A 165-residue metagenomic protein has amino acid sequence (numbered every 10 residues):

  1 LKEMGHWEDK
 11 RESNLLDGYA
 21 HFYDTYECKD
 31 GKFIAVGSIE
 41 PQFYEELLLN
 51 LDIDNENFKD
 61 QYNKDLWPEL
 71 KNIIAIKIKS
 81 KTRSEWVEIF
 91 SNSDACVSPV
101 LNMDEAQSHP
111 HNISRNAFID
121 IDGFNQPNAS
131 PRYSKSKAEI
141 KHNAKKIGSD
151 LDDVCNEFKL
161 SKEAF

Functional and structural regions predicted by a protein language model:
L1-H6: Conserved anion/nucleotide-ligand pocket segment
K10-G18, D24-T25, I121-F124, N143-I147: Short Gly/Pro-enriched turn/cap motifs at secondary-structure boundaries
F22-S93, V97: Aromatic-enriched alpha-helical interface/lid elements that frame and gate functional surfaces
L48, K79, S91, Q107-S108 (+2 more regions): Alpha-helix boundary recognition
F58-N72, L101-S108, F124, E163-F165: Short linear loop/turn motifs
K64, I121-F165: Flexible, small-/acidic-enriched active-site or ligand-binding loops
N92-K141: A glycine-rich dinucleotide-binding beta-alpha-beta segment and adjacent secondary-structure elements that constitute
